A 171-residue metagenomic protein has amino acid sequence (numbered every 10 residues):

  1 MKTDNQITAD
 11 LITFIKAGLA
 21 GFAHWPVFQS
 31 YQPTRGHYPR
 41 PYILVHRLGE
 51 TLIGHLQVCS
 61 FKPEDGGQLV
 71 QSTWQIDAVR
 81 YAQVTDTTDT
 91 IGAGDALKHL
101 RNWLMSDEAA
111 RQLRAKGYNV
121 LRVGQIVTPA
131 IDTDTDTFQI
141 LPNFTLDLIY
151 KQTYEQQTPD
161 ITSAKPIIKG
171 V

Functional and structural regions predicted by a protein language model:
M1-E64, T162-K165, G170-V171: Small/polar-rich, solvent-exposed N-terminal microdomains that initiate assembly or binding
A17, G21-H24, P142-T153, T158-D160: Positively charged, small/polar-rich N-terminal and surface patches that mediate targeting and assembly and bind
I53, V84-D86, Q152-Q156: Residue-level signal for secondary-structure boundary sites
G66-T88, L100, Q139-Y150: Oligomerization/assembly interface segments of phage tail-like spikes and tubes
I91-D95: Winged helix-turn-helix DNA-binding recognition segment
A96-L104: Short amphipathic alpha-helices in soluble, non-transmembrane regions that often serve as interface/regulatory elements
W103-T153: Acidic-leaning, charged glycine-interspersed low-complexity segments
T128-D134, I140, T158-V171: Structured partner-binding subdomains within large eukaryotic complex subunits
